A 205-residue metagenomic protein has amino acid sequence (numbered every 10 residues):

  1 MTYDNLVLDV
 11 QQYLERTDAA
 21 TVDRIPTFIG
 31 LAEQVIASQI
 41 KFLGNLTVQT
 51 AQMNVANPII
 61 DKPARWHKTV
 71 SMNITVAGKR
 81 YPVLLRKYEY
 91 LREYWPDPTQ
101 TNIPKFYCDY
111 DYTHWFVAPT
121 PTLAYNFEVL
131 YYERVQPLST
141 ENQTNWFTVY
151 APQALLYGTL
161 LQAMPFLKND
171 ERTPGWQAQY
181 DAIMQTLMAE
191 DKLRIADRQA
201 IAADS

Functional and structural regions predicted by a protein language model:
M1-S205: Glycine-enriched, solvent-exposed interface loops adjoining structured elements
